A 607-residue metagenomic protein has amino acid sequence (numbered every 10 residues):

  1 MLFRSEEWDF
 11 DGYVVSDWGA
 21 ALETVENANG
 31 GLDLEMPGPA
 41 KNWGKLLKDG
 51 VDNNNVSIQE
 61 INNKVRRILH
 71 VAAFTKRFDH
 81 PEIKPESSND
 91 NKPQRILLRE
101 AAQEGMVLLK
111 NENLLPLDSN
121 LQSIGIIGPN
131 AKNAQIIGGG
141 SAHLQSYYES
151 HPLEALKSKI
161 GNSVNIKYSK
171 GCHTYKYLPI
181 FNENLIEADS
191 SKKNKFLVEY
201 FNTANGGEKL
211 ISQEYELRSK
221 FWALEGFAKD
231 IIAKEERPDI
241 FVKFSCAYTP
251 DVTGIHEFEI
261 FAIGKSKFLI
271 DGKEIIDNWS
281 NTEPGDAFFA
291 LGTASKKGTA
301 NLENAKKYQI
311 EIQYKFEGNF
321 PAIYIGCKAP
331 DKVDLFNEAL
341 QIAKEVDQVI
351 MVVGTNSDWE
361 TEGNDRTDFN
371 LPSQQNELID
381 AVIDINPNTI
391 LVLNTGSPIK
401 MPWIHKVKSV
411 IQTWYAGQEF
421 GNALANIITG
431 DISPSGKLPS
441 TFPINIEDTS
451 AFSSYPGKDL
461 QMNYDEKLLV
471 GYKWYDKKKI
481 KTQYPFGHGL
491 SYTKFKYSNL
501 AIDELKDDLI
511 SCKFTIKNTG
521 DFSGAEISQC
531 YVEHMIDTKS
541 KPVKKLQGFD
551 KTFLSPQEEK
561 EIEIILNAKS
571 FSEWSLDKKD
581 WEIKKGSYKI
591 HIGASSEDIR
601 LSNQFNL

Functional and structural regions predicted by a protein language model:
M1-L2: Short, small-residue-biased leader/transition segments that mark boundaries at the very start of proteins
F10-P39: Short acidic/histidine-rich active-site segments
P39-N42, D49-V51, N55-G138, L144-L217 (+7 more regions): Secreted, periplasmic, or luminal enzymes acting at the cell surface/secretory milieu
H173-Q348, S357, G363-R366, N370-E377 (+3 more regions): Acidic/polar, compositionally biased interaction segments
V252, G264, G318, I432 (+2 more regions): Short, acidic/polar linear motifs in exposed loop/turn regions
I260-K265, I270-G272, D521-T538, K544-L546: Short acidic, flexible loop segments centered on an aromatic residue
T538-L576: Intrinsically disordered, low-complexity Pro/Gly/Ser/Thr-rich segments with frequent PxxP/GP/PP motifs and embedded
I565-A594: Short, surface-exposed ligand- or partner-binding patches at beta-edge/loop junctions that are enriched in aromatics
